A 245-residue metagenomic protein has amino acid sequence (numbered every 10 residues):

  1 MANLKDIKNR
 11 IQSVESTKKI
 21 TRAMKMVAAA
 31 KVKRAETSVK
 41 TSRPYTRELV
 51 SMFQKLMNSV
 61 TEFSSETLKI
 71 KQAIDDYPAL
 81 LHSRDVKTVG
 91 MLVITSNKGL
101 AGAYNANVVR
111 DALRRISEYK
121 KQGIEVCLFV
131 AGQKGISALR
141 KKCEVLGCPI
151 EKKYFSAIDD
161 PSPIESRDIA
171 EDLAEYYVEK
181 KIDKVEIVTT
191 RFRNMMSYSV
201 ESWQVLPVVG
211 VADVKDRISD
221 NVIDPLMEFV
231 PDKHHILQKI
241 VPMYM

Functional and structural regions predicted by a protein language model:
M1-M245: C-terminal beta-strand-loop-alpha-helix "lid" module of Rossmann-like NAD(P)-dependent dehydrogenases
